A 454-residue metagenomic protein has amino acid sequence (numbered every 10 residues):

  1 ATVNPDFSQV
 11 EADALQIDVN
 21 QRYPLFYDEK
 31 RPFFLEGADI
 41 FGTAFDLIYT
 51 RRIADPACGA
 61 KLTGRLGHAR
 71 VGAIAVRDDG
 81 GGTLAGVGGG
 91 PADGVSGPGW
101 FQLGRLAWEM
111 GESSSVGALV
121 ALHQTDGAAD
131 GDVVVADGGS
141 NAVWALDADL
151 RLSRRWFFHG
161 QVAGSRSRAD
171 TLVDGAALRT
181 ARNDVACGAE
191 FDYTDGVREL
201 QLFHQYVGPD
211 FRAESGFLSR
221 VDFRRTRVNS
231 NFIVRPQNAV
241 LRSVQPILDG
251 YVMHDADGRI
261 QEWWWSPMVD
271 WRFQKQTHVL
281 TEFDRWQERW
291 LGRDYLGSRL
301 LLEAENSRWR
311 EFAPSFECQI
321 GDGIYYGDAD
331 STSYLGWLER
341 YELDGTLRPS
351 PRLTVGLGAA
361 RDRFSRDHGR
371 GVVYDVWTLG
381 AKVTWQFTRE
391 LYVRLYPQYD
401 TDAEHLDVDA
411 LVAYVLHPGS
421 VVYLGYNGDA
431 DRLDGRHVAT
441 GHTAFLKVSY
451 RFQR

Functional and structural regions predicted by a protein language model:
T2-H254, F283-E288, S298, H442-L446: Outer-membrane beta-barrel channel domains
A163-R454: Exposed, low-structure sequence patches enriched in small/polar residues
